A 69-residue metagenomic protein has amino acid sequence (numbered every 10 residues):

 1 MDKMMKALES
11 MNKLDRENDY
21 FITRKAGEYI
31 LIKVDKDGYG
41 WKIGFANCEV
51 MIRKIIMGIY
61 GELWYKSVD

Functional and structural regions predicted by a protein language model:
M1-E17, L63-D69: Negatively charged, low-complexity tracts enriched in Asp/Glu with abundant Ser/Thr
E17-L63: Acidic, low-complexity, intrinsically disordered interaction modules
